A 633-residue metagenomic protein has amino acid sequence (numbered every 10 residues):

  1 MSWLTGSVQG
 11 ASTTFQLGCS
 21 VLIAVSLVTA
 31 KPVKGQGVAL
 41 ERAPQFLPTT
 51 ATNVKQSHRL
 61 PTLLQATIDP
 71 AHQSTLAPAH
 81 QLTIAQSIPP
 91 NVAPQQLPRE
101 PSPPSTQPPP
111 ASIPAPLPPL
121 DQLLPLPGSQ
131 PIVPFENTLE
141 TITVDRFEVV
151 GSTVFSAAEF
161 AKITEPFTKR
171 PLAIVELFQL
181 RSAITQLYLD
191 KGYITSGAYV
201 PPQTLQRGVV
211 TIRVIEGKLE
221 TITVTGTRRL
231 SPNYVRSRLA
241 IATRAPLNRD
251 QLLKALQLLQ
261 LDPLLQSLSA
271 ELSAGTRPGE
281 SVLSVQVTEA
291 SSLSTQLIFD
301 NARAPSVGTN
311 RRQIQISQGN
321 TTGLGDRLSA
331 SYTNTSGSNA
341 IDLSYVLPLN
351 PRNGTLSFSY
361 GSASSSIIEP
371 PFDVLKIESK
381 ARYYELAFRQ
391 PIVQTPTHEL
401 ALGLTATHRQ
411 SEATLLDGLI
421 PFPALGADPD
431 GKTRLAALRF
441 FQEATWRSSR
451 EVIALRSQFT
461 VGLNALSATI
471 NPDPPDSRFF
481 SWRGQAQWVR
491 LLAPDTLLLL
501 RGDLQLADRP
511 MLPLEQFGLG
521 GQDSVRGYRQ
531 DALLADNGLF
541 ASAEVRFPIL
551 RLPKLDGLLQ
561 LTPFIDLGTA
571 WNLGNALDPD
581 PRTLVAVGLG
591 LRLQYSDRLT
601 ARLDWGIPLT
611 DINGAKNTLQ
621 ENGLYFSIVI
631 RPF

Functional and structural regions predicted by a protein language model:
L4, L40-P44, K55, L64 (+9 more regions): Periplasmic polypeptide-binding modules associated with outer-membrane biogenesis and secretion
A270, L293-R303, I314-Q318, L324-S336 (+5 more regions): Transmembrane beta-strand segments that form the barrel wall of outer-membrane beta-barrel proteins
G279, G308-R312, G337-I341, K380-Y384 (+7 more regions): Residues that define the transmembrane beta-barrel architecture of outer-membrane proteins
L293-T295, T322-L328, P351-L356, S365-S366 (+6 more regions): Repeated loop/turn-to-beta-strand initiation elements of outer-membrane beta-barrel proteins
T295-L297, I316, L328-Y332, L356-Y360 (+8 more regions): Membrane-embedded beta-strand positions of outer-membrane beta-barrel proteins
N301-A302, S329-A330, P370-L375, D417-D430 (+4 more regions): Extracellular loop and loop/strand-boundary signature of outer-membrane beta-barrel proteins
T355-M511: Transmembrane beta-strand segments of outer-membrane beta-barrel domains in Gram-negative and organellar OMPs
I470-F633: C-terminal transmembrane beta-barrel domains of outer membrane proteins
